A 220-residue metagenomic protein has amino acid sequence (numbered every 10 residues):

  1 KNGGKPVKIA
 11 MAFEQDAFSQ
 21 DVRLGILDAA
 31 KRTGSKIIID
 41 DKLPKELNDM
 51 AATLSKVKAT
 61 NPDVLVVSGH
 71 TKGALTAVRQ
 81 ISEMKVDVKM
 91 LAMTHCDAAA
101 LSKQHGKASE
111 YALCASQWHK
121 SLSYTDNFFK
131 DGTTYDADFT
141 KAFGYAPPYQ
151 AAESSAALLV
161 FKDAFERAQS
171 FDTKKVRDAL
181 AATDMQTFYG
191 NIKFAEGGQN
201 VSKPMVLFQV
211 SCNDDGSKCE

Functional and structural regions predicted by a protein language model:
K1-K85, T125-K130, E153: Extracellular/periplasmic Venus flytrap/periplasmic-binding protein
G3-G4, K58-T60, E83-K85, Q104-A108 (+2 more regions): Extracellular/periplasmic catalytic domains that process cell-envelope and extracellular macromolecules
F13-D16, W118, A164, N213: Residue-level signal for short, function-critical loop segments
D21, T76, A100-L101, V160: Phosphate- and divalent-cation-binding pockets in alpha/beta enzyme and binding domains that engage nucleotide-derived
I37-K42, A112-C114, L207: Conserved beta-strand scaffold positions in the cores of enzyme catalytic domains, especially in NTP/NDP-utilizing
V78-S155: Extracellular/periplasmic periplasmic-binding protein-like sensory domains
D138-A151, V160-C219: Segments of small-molecule ligand-sensing domains
